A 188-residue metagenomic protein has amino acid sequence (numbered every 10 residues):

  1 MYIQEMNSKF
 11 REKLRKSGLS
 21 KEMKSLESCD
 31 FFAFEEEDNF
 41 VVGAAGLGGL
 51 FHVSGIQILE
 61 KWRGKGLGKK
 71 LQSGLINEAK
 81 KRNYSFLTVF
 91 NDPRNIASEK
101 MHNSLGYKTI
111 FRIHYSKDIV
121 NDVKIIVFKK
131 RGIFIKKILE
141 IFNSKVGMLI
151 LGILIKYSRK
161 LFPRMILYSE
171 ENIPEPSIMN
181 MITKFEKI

Functional and structural regions predicted by a protein language model:
M1-K24, V41, I125, K137: Short amphipathic alpha-helix that is part of the acyltransferase structural core
M23-A33, H52: A short helix-loop-beta-strand connector motif used in the catalytic cores of GNAT acetyltransferases and, in some
C29-G43: Conserved beta-hairpin
G49-E60: Conserved acetyl-CoA binding element of GNAT-fold acetyltransferases
I58, G64-N77, S104: Conserved acetyl-CoA-binding loop-helix of GNAT-fold acetyltransferases
A79-P93: Conserved GNAT acetyl-CoA-binding A-motif
F90, K108-K124: Conserved catalytic-core motifs of GNAT/GCN5-like acyltransferases
P93-F111: Conserved active-site alpha-helix within GNAT-family acetyltransferase domains
